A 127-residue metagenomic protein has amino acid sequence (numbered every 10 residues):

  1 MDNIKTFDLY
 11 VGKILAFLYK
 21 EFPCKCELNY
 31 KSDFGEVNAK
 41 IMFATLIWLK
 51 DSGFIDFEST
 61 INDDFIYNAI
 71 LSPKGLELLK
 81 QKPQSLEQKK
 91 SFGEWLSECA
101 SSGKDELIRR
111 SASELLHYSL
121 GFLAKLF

Functional and structural regions predicted by a protein language model:
N3-D33: Short amphipathic alpha-helical interface segments
L18-E21, L49, L78-K82: Generic structural signal for hydrophobic core residues of well-folded globular domains
G35-S52, I66: Short amphipathic alpha-helical interaction segments
T60-Y67: Short, Lys/Arg-rich nucleic-acid/phosphate-binding segment
Y67-C99: Short, amphipathic alpha-helical interaction segments positioned at domain boundaries
E87-F127: Short, cationic, amphipathic peptide segments
